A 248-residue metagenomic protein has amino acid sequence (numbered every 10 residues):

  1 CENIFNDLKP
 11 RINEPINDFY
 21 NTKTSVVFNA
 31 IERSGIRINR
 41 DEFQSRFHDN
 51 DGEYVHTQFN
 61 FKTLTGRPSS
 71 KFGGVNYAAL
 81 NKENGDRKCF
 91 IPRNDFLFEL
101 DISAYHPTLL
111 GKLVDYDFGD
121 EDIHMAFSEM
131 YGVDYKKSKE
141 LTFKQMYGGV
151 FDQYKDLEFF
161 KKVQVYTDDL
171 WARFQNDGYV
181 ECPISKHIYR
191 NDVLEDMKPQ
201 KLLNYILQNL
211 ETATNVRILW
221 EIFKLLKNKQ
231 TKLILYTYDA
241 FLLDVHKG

Functional and structural regions predicted by a protein language model:
C1-F47, V114-D120, K162-L170: Mixed-charge, glycine-rich, non-catalytic linkers/tails in nucleic-acid processing enzymes
C1-N3, T24-S34, E99-I102, T142 (+1 more regions): Catalytic palm active-site di-aspartate
E2-N3, D7, S25-R33, P107-K112 (+4 more regions): Short, hydrophobic/amphipathic alpha-helical patches that form generic packing surfaces within helical domains
N6-E14, R33-R40, Y105-T108, Y147 (+5 more regions): Intrinsically disordered or highly flexible coil/loop and linker segments, enriched in small and charged/polar residues
R40-V133, P183-L226, Q230-F241: Acidic, glycine-rich two-metal-ion catalytic cores of nucleic acid-processing enzymes
I91-H106, T142-G148, D152-E158: Conserved catalytic palm subdomain of right-hand nucleotidyl-transferase polymerases, strongest for RNA-directed enzymes
D117, M146-V150, V245: Short alpha-helix boundary/capping elements
G132-Y135, K155-T167: Short, basic interhelical loop/turn and adjoining N-cap of the next helix at nucleic-acid- or acidic-partner-contacting
